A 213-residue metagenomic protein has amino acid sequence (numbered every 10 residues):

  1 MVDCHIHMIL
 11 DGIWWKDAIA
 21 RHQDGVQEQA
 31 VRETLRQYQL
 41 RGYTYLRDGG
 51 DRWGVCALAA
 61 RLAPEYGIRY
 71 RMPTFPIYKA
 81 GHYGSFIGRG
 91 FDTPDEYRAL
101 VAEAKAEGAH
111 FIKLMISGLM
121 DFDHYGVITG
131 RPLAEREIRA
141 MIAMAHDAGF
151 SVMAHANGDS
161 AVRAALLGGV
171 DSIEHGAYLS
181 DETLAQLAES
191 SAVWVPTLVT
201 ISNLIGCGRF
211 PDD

Functional and structural regions predicted by a protein language model:
M1-K16, I68-I87, I138-R139, C207-G208: N-terminal small/glycine-rich loop or linker at the start of catalytic domains across soluble metabolic enzymes
M1-L62, Y83: Metal-associated gating/positioning segment near the N- to mid-region
H7, D51-R52, F75-Y78, G84 (+4 more regions): Active-site beta-loop-alpha junctions enriched in small/polar residues
W15-Q29, H82-L100, S151-M153: Active-site mouth loops of central-metabolism enzymes
E28-A57, G67-Y78, A109-D123, S151 (+2 more regions): Divalent metal-dependent hydrolysis catalytic cores, especially in the metallo-beta-lactamase
C56-P64, P94-H110, L179-S191: Short amphipathic alpha-helices and their capping/turn segments at secondary-structure boundaries
Y78-R136: Active-site gating/metal-coordination segments in enzymes
D121-D213: Active-site core of metal-dependent hydrolases
